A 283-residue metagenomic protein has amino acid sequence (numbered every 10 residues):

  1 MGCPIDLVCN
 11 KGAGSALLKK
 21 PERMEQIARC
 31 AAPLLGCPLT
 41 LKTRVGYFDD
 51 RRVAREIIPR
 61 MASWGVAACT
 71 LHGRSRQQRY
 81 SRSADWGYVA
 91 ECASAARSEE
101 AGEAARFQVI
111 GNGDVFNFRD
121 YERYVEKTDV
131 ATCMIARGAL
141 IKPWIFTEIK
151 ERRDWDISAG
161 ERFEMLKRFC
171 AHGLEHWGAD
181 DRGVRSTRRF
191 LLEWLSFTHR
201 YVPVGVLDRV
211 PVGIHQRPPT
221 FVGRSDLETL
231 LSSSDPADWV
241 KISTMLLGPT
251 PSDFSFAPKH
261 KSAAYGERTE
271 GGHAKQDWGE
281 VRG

Functional and structural regions predicted by a protein language model:
M1-G12, W64, H72, P143 (+1 more regions): Active-site-proximal loop/short-helix segments that contain or immediately flank catalytic acid/base residue(s)
M1-I5, L39, T43-D49, G73-Q77 (+2 more regions): Active-site-proximal loop/turn and secondary-structure-junction residues that shape catalytic pockets, frequently
C3-A13, A32-T40, V45, A105: N-terminal small/glycine-rich loop or linker at the start of catalytic domains across soluble metabolic enzymes
P4-M24, R74-W86, R153-D156: Glycine-rich tight-turn/loop motif centered on a GG-T
E22-R29, P33-G36, F48-A68, Y80 (+3 more regions): Alpha/beta catalytic cores of nucleotide-metabolism and tRNA/nucleoside-modifying enzymes
